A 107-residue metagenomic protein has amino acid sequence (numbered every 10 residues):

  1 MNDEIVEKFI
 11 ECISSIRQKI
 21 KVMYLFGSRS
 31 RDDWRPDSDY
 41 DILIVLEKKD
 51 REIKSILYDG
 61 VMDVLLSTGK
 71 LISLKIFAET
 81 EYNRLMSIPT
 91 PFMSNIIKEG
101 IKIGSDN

Functional and structural regions predicted by a protein language model:
M1-V22, S30-D32, P36, L46-N107: Catalytic core of pol beta-like nucleotidyltransferases
Y40-I44: Short beta-strand->loop micro-motif that forms the acidic, two-metal-ion catalytic signature in nucleotide-processing
